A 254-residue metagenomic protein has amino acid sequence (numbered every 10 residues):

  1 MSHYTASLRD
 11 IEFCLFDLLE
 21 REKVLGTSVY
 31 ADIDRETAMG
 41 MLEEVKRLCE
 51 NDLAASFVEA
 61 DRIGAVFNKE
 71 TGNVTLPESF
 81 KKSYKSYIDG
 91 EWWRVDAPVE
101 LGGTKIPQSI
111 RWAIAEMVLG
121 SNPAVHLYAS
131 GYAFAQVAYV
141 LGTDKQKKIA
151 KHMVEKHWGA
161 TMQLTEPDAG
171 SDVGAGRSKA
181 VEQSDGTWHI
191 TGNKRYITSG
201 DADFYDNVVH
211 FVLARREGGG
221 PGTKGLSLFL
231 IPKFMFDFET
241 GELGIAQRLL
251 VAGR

Functional and structural regions predicted by a protein language model:
M1-V125: Amphipathic, small/basic residue-rich leader segments at the start of a protein or domain
K46, K85, E91-R94, P123-L127 (+5 more regions): Beta-sheet entry/capping signal
D61, S130-Y132, G142-S178, E182-Q183 (+1 more regions): Internal maturation/activation junctions in enzymes
K69-K85, V95-A97, T161-S184, N193-A202: Flexible, glycine/threonine-enriched loop-and-boundary segments that flank and lead into catalytic domains of large
A97-K105, S109-W112, S121-Q136, M153-T165 (+2 more regions): FAD-binding core of FAD-dependent oxidoreductases, characterized by glycine-rich FAD pyrophosphate-binding loops
T187, T191-I245: A short core secondary-structure module
A246-R254: Short, intrinsically disordered, charge-balanced linker/junction segments flanking boundaries in proteins
